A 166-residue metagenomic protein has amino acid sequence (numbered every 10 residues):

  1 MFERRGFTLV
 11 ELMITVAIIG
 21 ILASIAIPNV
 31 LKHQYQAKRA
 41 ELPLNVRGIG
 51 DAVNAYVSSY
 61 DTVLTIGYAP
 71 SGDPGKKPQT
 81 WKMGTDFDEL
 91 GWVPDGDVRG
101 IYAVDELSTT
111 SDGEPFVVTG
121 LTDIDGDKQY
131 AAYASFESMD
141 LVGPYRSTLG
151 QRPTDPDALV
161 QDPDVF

Functional and structural regions predicted by a protein language model:
F2-H33: N-terminal single-pass transmembrane signal-anchor helix
N29-V46: Aliphatic-rich helix starts adjacent to a transmembrane/signal segment
P43-G48, V53-P94: Short, glycine/small-hydrophobic-rich surface segments
I101-S111: Short amphipathic beta-strand and strand-loop transition segments with alternating hydrophobic
I124-Y130: Acidic, glycine-anchored loop motifs typical of Ca2+
Y130-F166: Low-complexity, S/T/G/P-rich flexible repeat/linker segments used as non-globular hinges and stalks within
